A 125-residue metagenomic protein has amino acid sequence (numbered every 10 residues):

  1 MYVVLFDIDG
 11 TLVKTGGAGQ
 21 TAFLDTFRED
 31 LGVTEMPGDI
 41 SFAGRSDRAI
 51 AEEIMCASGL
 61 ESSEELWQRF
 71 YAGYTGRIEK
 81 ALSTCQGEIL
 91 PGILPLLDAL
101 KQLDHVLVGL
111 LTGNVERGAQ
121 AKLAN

Functional and structural regions predicted by a protein language model:
M1-I40, A57: Active-site neighborhood of HAD-like aspartate-dependent phosphohydrolases
T11, I93-A124: Substrate-recognition element of Asp-dependent hydrolases with the DxDx(T/V) motif
T15-G19, F42-S46, L66-F70: A generic short alpha-helical patch detector that favors 3-5-residue windows in or near N-terminal regions
A18, S46, E88-G92, N114-V115: Short beta->alpha linker loops
Q20-L24, D47-R48, E52, Y71 (+3 more regions): An amphipathic alpha-helix signature
T26-D30, Y74-A81, N125: A short secondary-structure junction motif
I40-A43, T112: Active-site nucleophile and cofactor-binding loops and adjacent substrate-binding regions of central metabolic enzymes
M55-D98, D104: Metal-dependent phosphoesterase signature
